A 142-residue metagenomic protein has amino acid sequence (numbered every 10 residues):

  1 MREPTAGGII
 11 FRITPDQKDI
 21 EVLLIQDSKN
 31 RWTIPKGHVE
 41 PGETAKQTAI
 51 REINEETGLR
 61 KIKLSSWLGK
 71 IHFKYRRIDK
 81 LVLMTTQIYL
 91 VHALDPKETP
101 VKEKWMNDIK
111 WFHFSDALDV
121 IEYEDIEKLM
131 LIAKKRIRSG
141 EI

Functional and structural regions predicted by a protein language model:
M1-V22: Conserved N-terminal beta-strand and adjoining loop/helix that marks the start of the Nudix/MutT-like hydrolase domain
E3-A6, K29, L83-T86: Short connector loops at helix/strand junctions that flank enzyme active sites, especially segments positioning acidic
I10-R12, Q26, H92-A93: Residue-level signal for short segments within beta-strands and strand-turn junctions of well-structured beta-sheet
Q26-N30, N107: Short, solvent-exposed aromatic-acidic interface loops
T33-K36: A short gly/proline-enriched turn/hairpin at secondary-structure junctions
V39-K128: Unchanged
